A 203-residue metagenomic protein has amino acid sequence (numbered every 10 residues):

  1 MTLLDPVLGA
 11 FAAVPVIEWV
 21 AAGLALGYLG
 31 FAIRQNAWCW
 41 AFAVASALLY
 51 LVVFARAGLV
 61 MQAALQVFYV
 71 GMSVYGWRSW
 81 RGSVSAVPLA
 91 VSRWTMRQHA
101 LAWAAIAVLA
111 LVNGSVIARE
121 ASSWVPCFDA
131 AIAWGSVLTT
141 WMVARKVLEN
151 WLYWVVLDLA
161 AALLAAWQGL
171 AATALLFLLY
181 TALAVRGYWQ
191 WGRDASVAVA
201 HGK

Functional and structural regions predicted by a protein language model:
T2-Q35, V52, W80-V84, A90-K203: Polytopic alpha-helical membrane-helix bundles and their juxtamembrane interface segments in multi-pass membrane
F31-A45: Membrane-interface helix-loop junction between the first two transmembrane segments
A43-V91: Hydrophobic/aromatic-rich structural module bridging two neighboring secondary-structure elements via a short loop
